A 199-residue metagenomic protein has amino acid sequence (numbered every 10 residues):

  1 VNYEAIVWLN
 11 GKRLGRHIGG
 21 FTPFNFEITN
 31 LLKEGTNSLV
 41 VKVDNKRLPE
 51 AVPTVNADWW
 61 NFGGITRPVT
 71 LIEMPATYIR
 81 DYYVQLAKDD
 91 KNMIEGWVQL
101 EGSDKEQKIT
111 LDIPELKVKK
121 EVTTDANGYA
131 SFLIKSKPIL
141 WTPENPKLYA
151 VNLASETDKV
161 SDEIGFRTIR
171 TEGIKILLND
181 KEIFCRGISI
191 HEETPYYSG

Functional and structural regions predicted by a protein language model:
V1-I79, S103: Accessory beta-strand-rich segments of carbohydrate-active enzymes
V1-N10, G15-I18, A76-Q85, P138 (+1 more regions): Active-site-adjacent substrate/metal-binding segments within catalytic domains of carbohydrate-active enzymes
G20, K88-N92, A126-G128: Ser/Thr- and Asn-enriched, surface-exposed coil loops between beta-strands
T22, I94, V118: Exposed loop/turn and edge beta-strand positions of beta-sandwich/beta-sheet ligand-binding modules
L32-T36, W97-R170: Extended acidic/polar, glycine-enriched regions that form or flank non-catalytic beta-rich accessory modules
P75-D104: Surface beta-strand/loop "capping" patches
N92-I94, A130, I176: Hydrophobic residues embedded in beta-strands of well-ordered beta-sheets
